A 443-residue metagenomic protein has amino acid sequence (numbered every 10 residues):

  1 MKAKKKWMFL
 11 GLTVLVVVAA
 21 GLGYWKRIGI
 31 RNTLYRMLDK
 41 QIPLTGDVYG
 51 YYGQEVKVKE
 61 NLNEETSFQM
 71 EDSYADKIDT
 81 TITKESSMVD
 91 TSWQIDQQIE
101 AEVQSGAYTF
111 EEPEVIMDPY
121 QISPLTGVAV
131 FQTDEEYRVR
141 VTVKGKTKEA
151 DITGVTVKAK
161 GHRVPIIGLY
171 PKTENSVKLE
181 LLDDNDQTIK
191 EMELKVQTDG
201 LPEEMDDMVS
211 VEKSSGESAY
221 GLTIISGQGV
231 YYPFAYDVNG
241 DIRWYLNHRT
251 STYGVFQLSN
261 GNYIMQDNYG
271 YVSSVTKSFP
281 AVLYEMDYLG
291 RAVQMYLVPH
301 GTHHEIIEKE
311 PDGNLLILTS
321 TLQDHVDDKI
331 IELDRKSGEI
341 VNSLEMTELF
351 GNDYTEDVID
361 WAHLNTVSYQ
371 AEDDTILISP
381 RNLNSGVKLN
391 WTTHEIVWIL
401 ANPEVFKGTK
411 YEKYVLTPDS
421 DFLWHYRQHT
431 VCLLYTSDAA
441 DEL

Functional and structural regions predicted by a protein language model:
I167-E174: Surface-exposed, short loops/turns at beta-strand junctions within beta-sandwich domains
V196-Y220: Low-complexity, Pro/Ser/Thr- and charge-rich linker/hinge segments at domain boundaries
S210-E217, F256-Q257, I307-P311, D360-E372 (+1 more regions): Structural signature of eukaryotic scaffold interfaces centered on beta-propeller domains
N239, D287-L289, R335-S337, N390-T393: Short loop/turn segments that connect beta-strands within beta-propeller blades
T250-F256, G301-I307: Repeated scaffold domains used in trafficking and secretory/extracellular systems, primarily beta-propellers
G270-S274, T321-H325, L383-N384: Short glycine/acidic-enriched loop and turn motifs that connect beta-strands
V341-I359, I396-D421: Surface-exposed loop and turn segments in beta-propeller and other repeat-based domains that flank or scaffold
Y435-L443: Single conserved hydrophobic/aromatic residue that forms the stacking wall/gate of nucleotide- or nucleobase-binding
